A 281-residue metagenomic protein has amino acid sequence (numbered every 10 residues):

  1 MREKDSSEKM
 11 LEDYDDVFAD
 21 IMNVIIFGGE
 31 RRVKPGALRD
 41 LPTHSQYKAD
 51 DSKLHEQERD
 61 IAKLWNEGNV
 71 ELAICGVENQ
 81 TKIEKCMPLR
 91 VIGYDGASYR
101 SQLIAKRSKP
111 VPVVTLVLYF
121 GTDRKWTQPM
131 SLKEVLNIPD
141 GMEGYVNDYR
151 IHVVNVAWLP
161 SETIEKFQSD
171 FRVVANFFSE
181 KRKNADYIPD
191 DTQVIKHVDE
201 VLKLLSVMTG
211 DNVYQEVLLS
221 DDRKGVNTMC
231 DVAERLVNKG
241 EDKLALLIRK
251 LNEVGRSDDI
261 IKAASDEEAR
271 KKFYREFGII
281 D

Functional and structural regions predicted by a protein language model:
M1-D281: Elongated, amphipathic alpha-helical interaction scaffolds
